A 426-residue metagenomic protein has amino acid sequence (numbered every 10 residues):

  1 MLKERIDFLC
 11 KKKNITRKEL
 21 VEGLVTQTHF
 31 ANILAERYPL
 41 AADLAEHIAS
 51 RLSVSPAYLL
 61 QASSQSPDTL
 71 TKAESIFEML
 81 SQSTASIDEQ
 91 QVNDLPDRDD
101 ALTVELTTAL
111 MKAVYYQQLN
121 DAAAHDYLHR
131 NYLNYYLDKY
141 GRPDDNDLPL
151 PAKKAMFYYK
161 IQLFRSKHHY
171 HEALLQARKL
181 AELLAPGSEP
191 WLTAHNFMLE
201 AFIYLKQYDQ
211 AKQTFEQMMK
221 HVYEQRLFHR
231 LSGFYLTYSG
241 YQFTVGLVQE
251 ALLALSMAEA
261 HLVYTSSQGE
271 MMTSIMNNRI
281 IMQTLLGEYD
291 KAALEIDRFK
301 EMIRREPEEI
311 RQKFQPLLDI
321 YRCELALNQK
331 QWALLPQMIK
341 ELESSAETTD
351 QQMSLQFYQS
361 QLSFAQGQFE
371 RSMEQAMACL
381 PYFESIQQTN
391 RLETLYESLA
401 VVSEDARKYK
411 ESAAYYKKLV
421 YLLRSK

Functional and structural regions predicted by a protein language model:
M1-N14: A short, Lys/Arg-rich alpha-helix, primarily the initiator
N14-N32: Short alpha-helical DNA-recognition segment
A41-Y58: DNA major-groove recognition helix of helix-turn-helix/homeodomain DNA-binding modules
S53-T69: Short C-terminal boundary/hinge segments that cap the last helix of small helical domains
T71-E78, T107-Y115, A152-Y159, N196-F197 (+8 more regions): "A position-specific structural signal for the A-helix of alpha-solenoid helical repeats
M79-N93, L119-K139, R165-K179, L205-Q217 (+4 more regions): Helix-turn-helix repeat elements of alpha-solenoid scaffolds
D94-E105, Y135-P151, A181-W191, H221-F228 (+4 more regions): Flexible helix-coil transition and linker loops at the boundaries of alpha-helical arrays
S354-Q356, Q361-K426: C-terminal non-catalytic interaction modules
